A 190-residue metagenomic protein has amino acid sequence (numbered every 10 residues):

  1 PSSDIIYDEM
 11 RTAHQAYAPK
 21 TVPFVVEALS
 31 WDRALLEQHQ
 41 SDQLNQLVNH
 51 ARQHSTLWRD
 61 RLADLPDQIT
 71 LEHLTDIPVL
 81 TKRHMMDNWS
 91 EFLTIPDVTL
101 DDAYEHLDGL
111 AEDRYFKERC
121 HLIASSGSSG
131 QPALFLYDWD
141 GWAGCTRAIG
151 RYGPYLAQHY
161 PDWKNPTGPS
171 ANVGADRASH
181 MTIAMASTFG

Functional and structural regions predicted by a protein language model:
P1-A124, Q131-R151, Y155-Q158, D162-G168 (+1 more regions): Nucleotide 5′-phosphate-binding alpha/beta core
V173-G190: Extended acidic/charged loop-beta regions that coordinate divalent cations and stabilize anionic phosphate/carboxylate
